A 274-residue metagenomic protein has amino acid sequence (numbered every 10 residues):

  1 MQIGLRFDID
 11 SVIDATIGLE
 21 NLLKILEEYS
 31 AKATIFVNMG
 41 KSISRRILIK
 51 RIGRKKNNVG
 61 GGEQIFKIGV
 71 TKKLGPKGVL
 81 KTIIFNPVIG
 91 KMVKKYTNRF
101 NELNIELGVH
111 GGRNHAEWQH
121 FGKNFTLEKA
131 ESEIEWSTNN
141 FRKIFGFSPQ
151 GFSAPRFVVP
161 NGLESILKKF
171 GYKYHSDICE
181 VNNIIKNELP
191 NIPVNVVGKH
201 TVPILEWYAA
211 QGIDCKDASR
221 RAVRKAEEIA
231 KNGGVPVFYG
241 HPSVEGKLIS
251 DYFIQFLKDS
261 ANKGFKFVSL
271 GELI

Functional and structural regions predicted by a protein language model:
M1-G151, R156-V197, D217-F238, E245-I274: Catalytic alpha-helical scaffold of carbohydrate-active enzymes acting on polysaccharides/glycoconjugates
P193-Y208: Glycine-rich, positively charged active-site loop/lid region within alpha/beta enzyme cores that binds and organizes
